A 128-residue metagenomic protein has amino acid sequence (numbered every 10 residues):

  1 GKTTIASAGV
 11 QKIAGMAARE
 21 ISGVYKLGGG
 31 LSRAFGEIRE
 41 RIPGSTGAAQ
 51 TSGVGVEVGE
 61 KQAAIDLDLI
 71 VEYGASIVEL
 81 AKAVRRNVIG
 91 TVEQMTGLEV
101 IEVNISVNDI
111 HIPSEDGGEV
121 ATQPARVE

Functional and structural regions predicted by a protein language model:
T3-T4, G9-I13, E20-S22, E128: Alpha-helical assembly-interface signal, strongest on the long, hydrophobic N-terminal helix that forms
A18-L27, L98: Short acidic amphipathic segments
L27-D68, I112, A121: Short edge beta-strands and adjacent turn/loop segments
E60, V71-A75, V92: Beta-strand elements of well-folded, non-transmembrane domains
L69-V71, V107: Hydrophobic beta-strand positions in extracellular immunoglobulin-like domains
I77-V100: Short, non-transmembrane amphipathic alpha-helical segments
E93-S114: Intrinsically disordered, low-complexity glycine/proline-rich and charged
H111-E128: Short, charged, intrinsically disordered terminal tails
